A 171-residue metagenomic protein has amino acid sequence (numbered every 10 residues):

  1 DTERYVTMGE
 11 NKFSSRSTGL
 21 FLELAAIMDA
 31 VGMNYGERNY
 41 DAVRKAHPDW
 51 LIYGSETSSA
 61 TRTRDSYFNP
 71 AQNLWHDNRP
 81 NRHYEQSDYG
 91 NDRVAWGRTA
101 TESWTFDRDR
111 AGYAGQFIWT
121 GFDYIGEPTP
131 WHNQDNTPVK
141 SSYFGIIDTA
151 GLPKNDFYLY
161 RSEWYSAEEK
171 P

Functional and structural regions predicted by a protein language model:
D1-P171: Extended substrate-binding grooves/exosites of carbohydrate-active enzymes
